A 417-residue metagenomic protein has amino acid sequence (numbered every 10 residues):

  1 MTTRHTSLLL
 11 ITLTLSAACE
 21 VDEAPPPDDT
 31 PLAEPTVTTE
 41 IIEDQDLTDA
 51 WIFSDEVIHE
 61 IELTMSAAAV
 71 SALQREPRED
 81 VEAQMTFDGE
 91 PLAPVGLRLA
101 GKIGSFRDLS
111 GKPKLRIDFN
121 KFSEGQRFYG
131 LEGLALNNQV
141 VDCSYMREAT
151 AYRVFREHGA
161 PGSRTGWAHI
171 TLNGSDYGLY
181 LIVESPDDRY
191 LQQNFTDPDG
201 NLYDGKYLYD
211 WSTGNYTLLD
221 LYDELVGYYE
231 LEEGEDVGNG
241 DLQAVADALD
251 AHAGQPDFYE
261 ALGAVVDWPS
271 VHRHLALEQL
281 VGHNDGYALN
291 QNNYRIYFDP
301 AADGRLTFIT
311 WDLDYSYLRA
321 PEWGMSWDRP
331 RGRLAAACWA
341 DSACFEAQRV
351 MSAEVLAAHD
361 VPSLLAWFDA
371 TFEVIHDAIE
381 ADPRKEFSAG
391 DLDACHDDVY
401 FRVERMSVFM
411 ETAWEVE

Functional and structural regions predicted by a protein language model:
M1-H5: Positively charged n-region of N-terminal signal peptides that target proteins for export
S7-S16: Bacterial N-terminal signal peptides
C19-E417: Phosphate/dinucleotide-binding and metal-coordinating scaffold of catalytic cores in nucleotide-dependent enzymes
